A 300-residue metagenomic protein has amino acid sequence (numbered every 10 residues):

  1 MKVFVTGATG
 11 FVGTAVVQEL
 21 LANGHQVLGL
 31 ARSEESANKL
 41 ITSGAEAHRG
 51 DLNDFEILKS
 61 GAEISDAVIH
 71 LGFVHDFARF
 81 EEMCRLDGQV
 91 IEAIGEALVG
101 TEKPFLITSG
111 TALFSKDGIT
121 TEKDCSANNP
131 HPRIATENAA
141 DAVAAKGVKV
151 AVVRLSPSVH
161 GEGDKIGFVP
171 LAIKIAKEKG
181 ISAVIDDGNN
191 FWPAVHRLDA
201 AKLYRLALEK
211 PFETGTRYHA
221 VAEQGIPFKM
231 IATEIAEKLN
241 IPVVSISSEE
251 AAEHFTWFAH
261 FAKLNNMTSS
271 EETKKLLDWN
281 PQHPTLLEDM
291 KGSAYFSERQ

Functional and structural regions predicted by a protein language model:
K2, S182, L203-F258, E298-Q300: Mid/C-terminal beta-alpha module of Rossmann-like enzyme folds, strongest in SDR-family dehydrogenases/epimerases
V3-N23: N-terminal Rossmann NAD(P)H-binding glycine-rich loop of SDR-like oxidoreductase domains
T14, G29-E92, E96: NAD(P)H-binding glycine-rich loop region in Rossmannoid oxidoreductase-like domains and their noncatalytic homologs
L28, V74, G88-P132, A151: Conserved Rossmann-fold NAD(P)-dependent oxidoreductase catalytic core, especially the SDR/UDP-sugar
N138-E162: Conserved beta-loop-beta element that borders a ligand/cofactor-binding pocket
D164-L171, V184-L208, G215-T216: Substrate-positioning beta->alpha
K229, E253-N280, F296: Conserved C-terminal active-site "lid" loop/helix of NAD(P)H-dependent oxidoreductases that clamps the redox cofactor
P284-Q300: Amphipathic terminal alpha-helices
